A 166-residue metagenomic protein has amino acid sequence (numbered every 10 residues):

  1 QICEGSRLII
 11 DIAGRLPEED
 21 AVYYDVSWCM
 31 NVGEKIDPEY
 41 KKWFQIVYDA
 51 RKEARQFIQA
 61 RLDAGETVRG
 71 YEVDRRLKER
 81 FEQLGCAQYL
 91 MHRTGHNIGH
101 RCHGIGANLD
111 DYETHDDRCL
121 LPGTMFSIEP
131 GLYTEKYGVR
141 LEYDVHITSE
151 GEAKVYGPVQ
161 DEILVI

Functional and structural regions predicted by a protein language model:
Q1-I166: Active-site neighborhoods and metal-handling regions in enzymes and metal-associated proteins
